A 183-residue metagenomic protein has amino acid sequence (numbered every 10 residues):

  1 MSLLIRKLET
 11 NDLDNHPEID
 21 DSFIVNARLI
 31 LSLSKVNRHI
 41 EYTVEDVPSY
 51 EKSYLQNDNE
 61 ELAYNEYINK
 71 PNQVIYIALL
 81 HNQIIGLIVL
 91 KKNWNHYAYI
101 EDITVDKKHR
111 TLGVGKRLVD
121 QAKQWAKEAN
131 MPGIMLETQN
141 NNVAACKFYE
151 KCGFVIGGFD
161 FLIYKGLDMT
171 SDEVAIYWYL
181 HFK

Functional and structural regions predicted by a protein language model:
M1-L4: Extreme N-terminal starter segment of soluble prokaryotic enzymes
T10, E18-Y97, E101, D106-K107 (+3 more regions): Acetyl-CoA-dependent GNAT
L79, M135-E137: Residues within well-ordered beta-strands of beta-sheet-rich folds
N82, G86, G113-G115, G153: Conserved phosphate-binding and hydrolysis motifs of nucleotide-dependent enzymes
V105, T111-Q124, E128, K147-K151: Conserved acetyl-CoA-binding loop-helix of GNAT-fold acetyltransferases
P132, Q139-C146, C152-V155, L162-K183: C-terminal "cap" of GNAT-fold acetyltransferases
